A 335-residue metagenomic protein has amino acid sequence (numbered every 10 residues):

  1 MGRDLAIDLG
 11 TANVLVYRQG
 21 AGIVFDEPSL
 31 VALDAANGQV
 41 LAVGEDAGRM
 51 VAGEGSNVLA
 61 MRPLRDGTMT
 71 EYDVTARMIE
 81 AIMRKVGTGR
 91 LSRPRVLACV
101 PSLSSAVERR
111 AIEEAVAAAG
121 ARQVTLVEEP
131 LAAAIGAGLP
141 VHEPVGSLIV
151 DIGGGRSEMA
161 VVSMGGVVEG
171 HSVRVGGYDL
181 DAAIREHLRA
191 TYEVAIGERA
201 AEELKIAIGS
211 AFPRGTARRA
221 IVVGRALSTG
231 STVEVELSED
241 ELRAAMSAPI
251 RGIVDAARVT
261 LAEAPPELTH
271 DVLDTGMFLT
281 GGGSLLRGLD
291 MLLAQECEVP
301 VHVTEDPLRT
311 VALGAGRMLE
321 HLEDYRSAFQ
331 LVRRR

Functional and structural regions predicted by a protein language model:
M1-I152, A160-M277, S284-R335: Nucleotide/phosphate-binding catalytic cleft detector across ATP-hydrolyzing and phosphate-transferring enzymes
R156: Glycine-rich phosphate-binding P-loop
